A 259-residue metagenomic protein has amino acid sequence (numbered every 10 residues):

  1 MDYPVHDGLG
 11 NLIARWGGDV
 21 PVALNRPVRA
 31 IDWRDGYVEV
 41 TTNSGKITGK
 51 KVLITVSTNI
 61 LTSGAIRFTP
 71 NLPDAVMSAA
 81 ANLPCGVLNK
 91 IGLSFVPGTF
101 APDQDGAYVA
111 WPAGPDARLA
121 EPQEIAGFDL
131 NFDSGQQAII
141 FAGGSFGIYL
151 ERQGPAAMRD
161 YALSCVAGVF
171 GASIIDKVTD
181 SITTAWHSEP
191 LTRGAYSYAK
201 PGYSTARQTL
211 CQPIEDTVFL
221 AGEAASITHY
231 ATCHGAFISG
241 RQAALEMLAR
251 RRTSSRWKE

Functional and structural regions predicted by a protein language model:
M1, T55, G92, V96 (+2 more regions): Active-site-adjacent segment of FAD-dependent monooxygenases/related oxidoreductases
M1-K51, T55: Helical element adjacent to the flavin cofactor pocket in flavoenzyme catalytic cores
G8-D19, G92, Y161-V169: Amphipathic alpha-helical segments that form well-ordered structural scaffolds and often line/cohere around active
R15, D19, T55, N59-I60 (+3 more regions): Active-site catalytic microenvironments for nucleophilic, acid-base chemistry
V28, N59, A225: Catalytic metal-binding/acid-base residues of hydrolase active sites
W33, T42-G106, A172: Central helical "cap/lid" subdomain
Y37-E39, I47-T48, V87, D103-E259: Conserved flavin/dinucleotide-binding core of flavoenzymes
